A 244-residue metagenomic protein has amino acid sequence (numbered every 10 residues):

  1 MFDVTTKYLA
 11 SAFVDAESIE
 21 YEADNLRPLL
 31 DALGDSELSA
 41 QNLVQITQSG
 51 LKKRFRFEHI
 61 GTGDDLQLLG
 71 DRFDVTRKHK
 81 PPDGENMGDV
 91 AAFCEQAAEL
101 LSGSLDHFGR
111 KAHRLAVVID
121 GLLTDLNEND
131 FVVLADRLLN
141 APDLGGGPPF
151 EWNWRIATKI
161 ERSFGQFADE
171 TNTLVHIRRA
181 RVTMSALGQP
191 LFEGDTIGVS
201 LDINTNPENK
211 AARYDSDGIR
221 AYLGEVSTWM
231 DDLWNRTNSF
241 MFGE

Functional and structural regions predicted by a protein language model:
M1-D15, E170-V175, L201, N206: Macromolecular interaction modules
M1-D83: N-terminal low-complexity, intrinsically disordered segments
N25, D89-L100, G218, Y222-E225 (+1 more regions): Short amphipathic alpha-helical segments
S39-K52, S102-L126, G145-E161, T228-E244: Short glycine-rich, low-complexity/disordered patches
R56-K80, V182-P207: Amphipathic N-proximal alpha-helical interface segments
D71-D143: Internal, hydrophobic cores of structured domains that mediate oligomerization or house catalytic pockets within large
L115-S200: Aromatic/basic-lined ligand-recognition segments that form π-stacking hydrophobic pockets flanked by Lys/Arg to engage
P190-E244: Long, compositionally biased interface segments
